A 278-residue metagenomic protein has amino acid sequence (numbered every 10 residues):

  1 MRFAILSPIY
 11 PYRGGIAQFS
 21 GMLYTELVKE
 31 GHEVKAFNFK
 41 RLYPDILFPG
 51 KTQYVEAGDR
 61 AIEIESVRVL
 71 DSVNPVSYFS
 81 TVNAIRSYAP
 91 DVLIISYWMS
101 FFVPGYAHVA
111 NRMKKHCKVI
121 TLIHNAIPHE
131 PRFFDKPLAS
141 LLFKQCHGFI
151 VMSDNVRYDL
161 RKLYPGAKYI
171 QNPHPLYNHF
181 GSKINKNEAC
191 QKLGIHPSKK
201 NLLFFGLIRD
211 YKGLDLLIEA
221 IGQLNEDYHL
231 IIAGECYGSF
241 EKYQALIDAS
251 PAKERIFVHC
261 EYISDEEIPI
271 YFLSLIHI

Functional and structural regions predicted by a protein language model:
I9-R13, Y24-S87, V156, R161 (+1 more regions): N-terminal strand-loop element at the rim of the active site of nucleotide-sugar-dependent glycosyltransferases
K40-Y43, F205, H229-Q244, E261: Glycosyltransferase donor-sugar binding loop
V69, E241-E266: Nucleotide-activated donor-binding/catalytic signature segment of Leloir-type glycosyltransferases, i.e., the conserved
K118, A126-Q145, Y158, I184: Nucleotide-sugar donor phosphate/pyrophosphate-binding loop at the beta->alpha transition of glycosyltransferases
K144-I184: Donor nucleotide-sugar binding/catalytic pocket of nucleotide-sugar-dependent glycosyltransferases
G181-I195, A245: A short helix/loop element that forms part of the nucleotide-sugar donor recognition site in Leloir-type
I195-K212, I218-I221, I231: Conserved donor-binding/catalytic core segment of Leloir-type glycosyltransferases
I276-I278: Conserved small/polar residues in nucleotide/adenosyl-binding loops
